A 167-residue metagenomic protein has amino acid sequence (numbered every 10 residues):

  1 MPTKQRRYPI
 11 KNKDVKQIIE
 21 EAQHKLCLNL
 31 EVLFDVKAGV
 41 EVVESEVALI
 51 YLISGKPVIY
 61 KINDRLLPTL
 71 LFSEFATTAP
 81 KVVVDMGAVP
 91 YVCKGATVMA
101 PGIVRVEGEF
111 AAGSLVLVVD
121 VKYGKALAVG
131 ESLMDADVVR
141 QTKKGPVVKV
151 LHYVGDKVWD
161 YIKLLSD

Functional and structural regions predicted by a protein language model:
P2-A48, L52-P57, K61-R105, E109-A112 (+1 more regions): Beta-strand/loop-dominated core regions that host nucleotide or nucleotide-derived cofactor-binding catalytic loops
